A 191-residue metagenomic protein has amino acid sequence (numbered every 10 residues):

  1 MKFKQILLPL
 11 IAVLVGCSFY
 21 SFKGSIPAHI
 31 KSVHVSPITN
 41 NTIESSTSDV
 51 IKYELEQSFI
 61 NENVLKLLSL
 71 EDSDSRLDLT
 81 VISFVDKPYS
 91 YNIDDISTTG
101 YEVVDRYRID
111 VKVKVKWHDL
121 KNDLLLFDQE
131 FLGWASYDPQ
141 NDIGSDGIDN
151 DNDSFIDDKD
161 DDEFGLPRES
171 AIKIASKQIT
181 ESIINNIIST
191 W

Functional and structural regions predicted by a protein language model:
M1-G16: Sec-dependent bacterial lipoprotein signal peptides
F3-Q5, S36-P37, E44-I51, D78-D86: A generic short-segment signal for beta-strand/edge and adjacent turn/coil regions
I6, G24, L68, E102-V104: Residues embedded in well-ordered secondary-structure elements
G16-S73, Y91, K121, R168 (+2 more regions): A structural "domain/chain start" motif
F22-G24, A28, D86, N150 (+1 more regions): Generic structural "secondary-structure junction" signal
D78-S145, G165-L166: Surface-exposed short loop/turn segments
H118-D128, L132-W191: C-terminal/domain-edge helix-coil "capping" segments
